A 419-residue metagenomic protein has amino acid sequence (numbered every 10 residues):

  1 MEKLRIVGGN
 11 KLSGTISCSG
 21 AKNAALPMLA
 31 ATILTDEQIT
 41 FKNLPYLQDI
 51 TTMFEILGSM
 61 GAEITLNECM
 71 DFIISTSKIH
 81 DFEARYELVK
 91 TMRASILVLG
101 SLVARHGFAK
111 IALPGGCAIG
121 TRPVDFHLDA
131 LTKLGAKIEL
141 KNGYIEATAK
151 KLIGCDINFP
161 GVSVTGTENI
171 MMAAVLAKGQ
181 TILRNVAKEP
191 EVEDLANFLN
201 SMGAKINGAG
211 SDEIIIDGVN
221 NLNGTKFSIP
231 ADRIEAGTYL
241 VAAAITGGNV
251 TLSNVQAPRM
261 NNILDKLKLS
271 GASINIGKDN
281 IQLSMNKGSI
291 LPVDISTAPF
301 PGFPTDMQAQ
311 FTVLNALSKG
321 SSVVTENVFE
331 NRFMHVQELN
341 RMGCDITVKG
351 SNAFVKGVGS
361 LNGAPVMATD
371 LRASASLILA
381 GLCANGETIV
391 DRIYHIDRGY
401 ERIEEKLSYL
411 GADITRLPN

Functional and structural regions predicted by a protein language model:
M1-N419: Short, structured segments at the rim of ligand-binding sites
